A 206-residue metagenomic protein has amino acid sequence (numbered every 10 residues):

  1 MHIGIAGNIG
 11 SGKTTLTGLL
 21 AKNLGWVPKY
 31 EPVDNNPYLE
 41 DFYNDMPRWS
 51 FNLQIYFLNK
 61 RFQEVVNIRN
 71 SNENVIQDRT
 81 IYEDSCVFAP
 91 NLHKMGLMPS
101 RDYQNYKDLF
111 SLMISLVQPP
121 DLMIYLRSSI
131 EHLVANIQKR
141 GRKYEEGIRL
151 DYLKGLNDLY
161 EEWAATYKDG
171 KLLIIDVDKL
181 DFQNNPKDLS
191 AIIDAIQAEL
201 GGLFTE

Functional and structural regions predicted by a protein language model:
I5: Hydrophobic anchor at the beta1->P-loop junction of P-loop NTPases
N8: P-loop (Walker A) phosphate-binding loop of NTP-binding proteins
K13: Conserved lysine of the Walker
L16-T17: Post-Walker A alpha-helix
K22-K60, V87: Conserved substrate/cofactor phosphate-moiety recognition/catalytic segment in nucleotide-dependent phosphotransferases
W49, L53-Q118: Glycine-rich phosphate-binding loop used to anchor ATP phosphates in small-molecule kinases, encompassing both
V87-E161: A glycine- and Lys/Arg-enriched "phosphate-lid" helix/loop adjacent to the NTP-binding pocket of small-molecule kinases
V134-E206: NTP-dependent small-molecule kinase module
